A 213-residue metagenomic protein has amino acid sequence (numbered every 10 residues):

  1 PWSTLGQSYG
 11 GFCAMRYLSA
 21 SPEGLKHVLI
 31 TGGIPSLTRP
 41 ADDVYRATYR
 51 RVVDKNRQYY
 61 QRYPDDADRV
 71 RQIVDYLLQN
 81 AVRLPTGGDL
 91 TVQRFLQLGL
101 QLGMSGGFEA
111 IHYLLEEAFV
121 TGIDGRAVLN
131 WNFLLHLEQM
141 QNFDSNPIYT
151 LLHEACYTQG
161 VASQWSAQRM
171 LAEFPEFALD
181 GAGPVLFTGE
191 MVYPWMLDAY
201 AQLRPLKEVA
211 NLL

Functional and structural regions predicted by a protein language model:
W2-R39: Conserved hydrolase catalytic core segment
L5-G6, L25, R62, G87 (+1 more regions): Short, surface-exposed helix-loop/turn micro-motifs enriched in polar/charged residues
Y9, Y17, Y45, Y49 (+7 more regions): Sequence-level detector for tyrosine residue identity
A20, L25, A41-R46, L115-A118 (+1 more regions): Generic preference for flexible, low-structure residues
S21, L37-Y49, Q164, A199 (+1 more regions): Generic alpha-helix signal with a bias toward terminal, lower-confidence helices and secondary-structure junctions
L25-L78, L134-N142: A catalytic-pocket lid/entrance helix-loop region that shapes and gates access to the active site across common
A81-L212: Alpha/beta-hydrolase fold active-site neighborhood
